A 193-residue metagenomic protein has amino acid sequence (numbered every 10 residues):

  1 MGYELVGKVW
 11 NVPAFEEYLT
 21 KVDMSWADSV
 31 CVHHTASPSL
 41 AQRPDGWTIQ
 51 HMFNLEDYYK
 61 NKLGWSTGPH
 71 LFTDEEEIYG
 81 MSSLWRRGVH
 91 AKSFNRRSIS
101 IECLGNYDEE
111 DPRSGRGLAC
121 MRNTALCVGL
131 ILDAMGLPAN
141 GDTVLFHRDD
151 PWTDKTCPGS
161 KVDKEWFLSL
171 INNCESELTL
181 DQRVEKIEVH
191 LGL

Functional and structural regions predicted by a protein language model:
M1-T35, S39-Q42, E75-S100, L104-L193: Basic/polar, cationic surfaces and motifs that engage anionic cell-wall and phosphate/carboxylate ligands
G46-S66, F72, S82, L118-A119: Glycan-recognition patch characteristic of GH18 chitinases/ENGases and related GlcNAc/peptidoglycan-binding proteins
T67-G68, G141: Short, surface-exposed acidic
